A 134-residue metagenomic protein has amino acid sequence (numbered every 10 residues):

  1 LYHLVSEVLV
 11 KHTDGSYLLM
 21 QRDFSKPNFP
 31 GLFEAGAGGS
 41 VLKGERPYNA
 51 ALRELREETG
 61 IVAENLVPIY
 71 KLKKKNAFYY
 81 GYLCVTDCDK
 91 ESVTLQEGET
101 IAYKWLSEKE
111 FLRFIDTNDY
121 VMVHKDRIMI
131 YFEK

Functional and structural regions predicted by a protein language model:
L1-R53: Conserved Nudix-box catalytic region and its N-terminal flanking loop in Nudix hydrolases and closely related
D14, N65, T100-A102: A generic structural signal for alpha->beta connector loops
M20, I69, L106: Hydrophobic residues at beta-strand termini and immediately following loops that shape nucleotide-binding pockets
F24, R46, L52, R56-K90 (+1 more regions): Active-site segment of metal-dependent pyrophosphate-handling enzymes, primarily the Nudix hydrolase catalytic core
G31, K74-K134: Nudix hydrolase/Nudix homology domain
E34, E45, E54-E58, E99 (+1 more regions): Acidic-residue sensor for enzyme active/binding pockets
A35-V41, T59-V62, F111, K125-I128: Short low-complexity stretches enriched in small and charged residues
